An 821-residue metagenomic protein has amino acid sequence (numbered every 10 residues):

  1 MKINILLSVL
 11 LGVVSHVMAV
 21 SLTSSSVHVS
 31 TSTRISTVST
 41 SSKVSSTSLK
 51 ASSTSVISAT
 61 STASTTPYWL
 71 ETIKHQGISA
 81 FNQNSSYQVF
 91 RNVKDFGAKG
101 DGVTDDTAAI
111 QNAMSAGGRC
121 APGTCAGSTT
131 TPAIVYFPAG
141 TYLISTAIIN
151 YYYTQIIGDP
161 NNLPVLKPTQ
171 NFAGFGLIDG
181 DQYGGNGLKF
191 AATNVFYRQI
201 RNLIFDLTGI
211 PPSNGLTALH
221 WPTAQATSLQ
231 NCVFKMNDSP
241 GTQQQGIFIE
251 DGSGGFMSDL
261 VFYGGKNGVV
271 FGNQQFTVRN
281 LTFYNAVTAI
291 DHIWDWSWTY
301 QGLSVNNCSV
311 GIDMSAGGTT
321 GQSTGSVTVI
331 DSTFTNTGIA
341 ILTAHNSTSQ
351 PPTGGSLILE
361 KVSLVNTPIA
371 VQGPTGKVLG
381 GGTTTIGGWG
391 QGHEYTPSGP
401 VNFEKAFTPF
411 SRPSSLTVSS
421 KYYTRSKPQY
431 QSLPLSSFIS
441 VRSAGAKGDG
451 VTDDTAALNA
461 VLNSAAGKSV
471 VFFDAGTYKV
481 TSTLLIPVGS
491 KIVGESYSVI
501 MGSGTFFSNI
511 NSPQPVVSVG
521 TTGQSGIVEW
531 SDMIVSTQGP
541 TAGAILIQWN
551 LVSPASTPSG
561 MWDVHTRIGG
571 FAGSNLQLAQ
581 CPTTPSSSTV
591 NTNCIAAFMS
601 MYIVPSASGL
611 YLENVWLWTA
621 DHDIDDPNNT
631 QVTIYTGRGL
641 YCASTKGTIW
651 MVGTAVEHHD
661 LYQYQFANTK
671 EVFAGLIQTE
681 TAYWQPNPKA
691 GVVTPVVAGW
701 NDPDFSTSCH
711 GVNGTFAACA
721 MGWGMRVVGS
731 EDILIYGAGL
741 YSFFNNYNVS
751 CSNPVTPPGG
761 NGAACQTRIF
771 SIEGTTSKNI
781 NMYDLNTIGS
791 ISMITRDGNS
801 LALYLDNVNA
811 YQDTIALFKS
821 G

Functional and structural regions predicted by a protein language model:
K2-I134, A147, Y152, D159-I210 (+16 more regions): Extracellular "leader-to-stem" segments immediately downstream of a signal peptide or signal-anchor in secreted/lumenal
F137-T141, Y153, N161, A475-G476 (+3 more regions): Tight coil/turn sites that cap or link beta-strands
L143-S145, Y478-S482, P487, F673 (+1 more regions): Flexible loop/turn segments at secondary-structure boundaries
T146, Y153-T154, G264-N267, Q274-I290 (+5 more regions): Internal alpha-helical scaffold/solenoid segments in large eukaryotic proteins
T242-Q243, D626-P627, Q631-Y641, M651: Active-site-adjacent structural elements in folded domains
D449-S464, T477-P487, K491-E495: Glycine-rich phosphate/ribose-binding loops and adjacent secondary-structure elements that form binding surfaces
A460, S464-A465, V470-K479, T483 (+7 more regions): C-terminal, well-structured subdomains that either form a transmembrane helix-short loop-helix hairpin in multi-pass
G729, Y736-G739, S752-N753, P757-N761 (+2 more regions): Long, ordered, helix-rich scaffold segments
